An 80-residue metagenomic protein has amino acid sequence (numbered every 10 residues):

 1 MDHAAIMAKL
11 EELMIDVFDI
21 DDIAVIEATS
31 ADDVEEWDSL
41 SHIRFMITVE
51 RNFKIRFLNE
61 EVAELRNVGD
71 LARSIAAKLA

Functional and structural regions predicted by a protein language model:
D2-A80: Phosphopantetheine-dependent thiolation modules in NRPS/PKS and related acyl-activating systems
